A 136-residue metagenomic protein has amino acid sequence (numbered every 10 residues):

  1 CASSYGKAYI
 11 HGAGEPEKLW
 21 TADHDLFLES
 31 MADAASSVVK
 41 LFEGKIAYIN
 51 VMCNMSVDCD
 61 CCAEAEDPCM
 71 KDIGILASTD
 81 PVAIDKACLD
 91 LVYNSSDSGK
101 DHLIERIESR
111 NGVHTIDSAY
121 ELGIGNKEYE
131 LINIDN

Functional and structural regions predicted by a protein language model:
C1-N136: Extended, low-polarity segments enriched in aliphatic/aromatic residues
